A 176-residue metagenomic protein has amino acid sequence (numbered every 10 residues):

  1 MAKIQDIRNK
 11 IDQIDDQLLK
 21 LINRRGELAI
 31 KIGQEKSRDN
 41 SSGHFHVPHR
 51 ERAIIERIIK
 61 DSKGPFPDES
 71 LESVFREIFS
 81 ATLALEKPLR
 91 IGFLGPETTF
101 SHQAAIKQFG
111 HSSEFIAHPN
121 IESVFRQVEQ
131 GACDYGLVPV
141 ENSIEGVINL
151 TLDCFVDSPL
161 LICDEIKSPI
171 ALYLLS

Functional and structural regions predicted by a protein language model:
M1-S176: Domain-level signature for soluble enzymes in the chorismate/prephenate branch of the shikimate pathway
